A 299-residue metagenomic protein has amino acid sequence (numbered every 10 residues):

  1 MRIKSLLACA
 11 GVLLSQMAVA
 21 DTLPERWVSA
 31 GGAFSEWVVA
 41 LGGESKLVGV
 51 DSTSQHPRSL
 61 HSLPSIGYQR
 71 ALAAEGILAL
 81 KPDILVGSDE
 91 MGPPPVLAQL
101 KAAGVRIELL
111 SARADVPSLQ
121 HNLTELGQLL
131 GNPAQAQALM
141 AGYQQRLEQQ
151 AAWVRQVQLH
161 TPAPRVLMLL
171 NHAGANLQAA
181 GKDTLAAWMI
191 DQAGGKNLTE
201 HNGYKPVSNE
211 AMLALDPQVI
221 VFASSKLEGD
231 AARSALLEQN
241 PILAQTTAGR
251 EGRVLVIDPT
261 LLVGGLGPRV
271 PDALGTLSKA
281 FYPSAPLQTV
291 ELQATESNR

Functional and structural regions predicted by a protein language model:
M1-L7: Bacterial N-terminal signal peptides that target proteins for export
S15-V19: N-terminal signal peptide c-region/cleavage motif recognized by signal peptidases
D21-R26, P95-G174, K196-N202, R250-R299: Extracytoplasmic substrate-binding proteins
E25-L80, I84-M91, V96: A short, structured surface patch at a secondary-structure boundary
G31, D89-E90, A112, N202 (+1 more regions): Short secondary-structure boundary segments
S52-H56, L177-K205: Alpha-helical, coiled-coil/dimerization segments enriched in small aliphatic residues
A74-K81, S208-V219: Short helices/loops that flank or line small-molecule/ion binding pockets
M91-A102, F222-E238: A ligand-binding cleft/hinge motif common to bilobed small-molecule-binding domains
